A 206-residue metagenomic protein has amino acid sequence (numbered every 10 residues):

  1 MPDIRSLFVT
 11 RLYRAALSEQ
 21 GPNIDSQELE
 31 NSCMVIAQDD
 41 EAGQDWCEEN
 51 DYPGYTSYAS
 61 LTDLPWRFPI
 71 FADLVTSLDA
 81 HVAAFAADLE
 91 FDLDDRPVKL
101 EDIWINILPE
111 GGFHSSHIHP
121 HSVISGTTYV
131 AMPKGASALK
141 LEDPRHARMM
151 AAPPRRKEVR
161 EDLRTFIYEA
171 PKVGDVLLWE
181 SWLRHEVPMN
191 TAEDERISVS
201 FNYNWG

Functional and structural regions predicted by a protein language model:
M1-D92: Non-heme Fe(II)/2-oxoglutarate
L7, D95-P97, I118-S122, T191-E195: A generic structural micro-feature
Y13, E101-I103, I124-G126, I197-F201: Hydrophobic residues positioned within well-ordered beta-strands of beta-sheet architectures
S18, L108, Y129-A131, N202-G206: Solvent-exposed residues in well-ordered beta-strands and their adjoining turns, especially edge/terminal strands
P65-P69, L89-L93, G112-S116, T128 (+1 more regions): Short helix-to-loop capping/linker segments positioned immediately adjacent to catalytic or ligand/cofactor-binding
L89-E110: Hydrophobic beta-strand-centered segment that forms part of the acyl-chain substrate-binding groove
I105-V176: Catalytic core of non-heme Fe(II) oxygenases with the double-stranded beta-helix
E158-G206: Catalytic core of Fe(II)/2-oxoglutarate
